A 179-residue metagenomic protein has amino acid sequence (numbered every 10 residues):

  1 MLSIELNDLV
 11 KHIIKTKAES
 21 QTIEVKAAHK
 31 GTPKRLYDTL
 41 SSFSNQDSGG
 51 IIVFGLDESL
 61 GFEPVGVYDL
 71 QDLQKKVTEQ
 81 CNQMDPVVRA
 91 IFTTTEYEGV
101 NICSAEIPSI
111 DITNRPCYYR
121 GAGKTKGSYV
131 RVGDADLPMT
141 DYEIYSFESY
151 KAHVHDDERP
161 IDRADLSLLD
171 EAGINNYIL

Functional and structural regions predicted by a protein language model:
M1-L179: Conserved N-terminal catalytic/coupling substructures associated with nucleotide/phosphate chemistry
